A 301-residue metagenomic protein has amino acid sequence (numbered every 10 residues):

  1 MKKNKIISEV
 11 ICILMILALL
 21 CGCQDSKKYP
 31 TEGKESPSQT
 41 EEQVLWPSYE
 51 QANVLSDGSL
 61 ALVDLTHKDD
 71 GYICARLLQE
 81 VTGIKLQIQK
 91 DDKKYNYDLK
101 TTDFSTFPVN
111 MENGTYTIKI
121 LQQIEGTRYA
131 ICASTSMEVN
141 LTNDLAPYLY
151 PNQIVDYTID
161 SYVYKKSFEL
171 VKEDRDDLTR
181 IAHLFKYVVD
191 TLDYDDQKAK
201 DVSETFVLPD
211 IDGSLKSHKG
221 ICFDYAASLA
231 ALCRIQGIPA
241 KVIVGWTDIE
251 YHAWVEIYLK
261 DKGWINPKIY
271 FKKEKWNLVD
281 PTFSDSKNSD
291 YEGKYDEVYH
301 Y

Functional and structural regions predicted by a protein language model:
K2-D176, W264-I265, E297-Y301: N-terminal accessory/pre-domain segments preceding catalytic cores
Y116, Y129, Y148, F185-Y187 (+3 more regions): Aromatic side chains
Q153-S217, I265, K273-K287, Y295-Y301: Secondary-structure boundary elements
S217-F223: A short, highly charged nucleic-acid-interacting micro-segment common to nuclease and nuclease-linked defense proteins
D224-Y301: Hydrophobic/aromatic-rich core segments of domains that either
